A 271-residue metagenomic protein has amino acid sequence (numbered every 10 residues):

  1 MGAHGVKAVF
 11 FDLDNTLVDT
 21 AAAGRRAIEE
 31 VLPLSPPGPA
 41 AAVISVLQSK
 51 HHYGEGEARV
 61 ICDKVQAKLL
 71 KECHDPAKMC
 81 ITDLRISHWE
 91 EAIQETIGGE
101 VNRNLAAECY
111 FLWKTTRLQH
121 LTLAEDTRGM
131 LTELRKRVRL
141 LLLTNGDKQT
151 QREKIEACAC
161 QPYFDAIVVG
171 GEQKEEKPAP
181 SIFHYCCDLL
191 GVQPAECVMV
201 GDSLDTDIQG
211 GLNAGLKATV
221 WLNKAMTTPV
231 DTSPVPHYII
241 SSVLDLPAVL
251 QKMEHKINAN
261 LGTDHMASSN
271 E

Functional and structural regions predicted by a protein language model:
M1-C62: Active-site neighborhood of HAD-like aspartate-dependent phosphohydrolases
M1-V9, P37-G38, Y53, N104 (+2 more regions): Asp-based, Mg2+/Mn2+-dependent phosphohydrolase catalytic module
S45, S49, V60-L112: A metal-dependent, Asp-based hydrolase signature
A107-Y110, A124, G201: Short C-terminal alpha-helical element
L112-H120: Surface-exposed cleft-lining segments at the edges of enzyme active sites
Q119-R128: Active-site periphery "cap/insert" segments of enzyme catalytic domains
